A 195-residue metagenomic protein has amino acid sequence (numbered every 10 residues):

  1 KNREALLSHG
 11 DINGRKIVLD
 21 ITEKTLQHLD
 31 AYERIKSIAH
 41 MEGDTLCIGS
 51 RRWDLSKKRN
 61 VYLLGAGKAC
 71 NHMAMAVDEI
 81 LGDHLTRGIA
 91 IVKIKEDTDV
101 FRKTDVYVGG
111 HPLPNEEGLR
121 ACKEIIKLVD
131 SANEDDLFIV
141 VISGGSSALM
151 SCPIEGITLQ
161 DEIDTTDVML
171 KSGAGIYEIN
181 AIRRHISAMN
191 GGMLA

Functional and structural regions predicted by a protein language model:
K1-A195: N-terminal loops that bind phosphate or other acidic moieties and the adjacent beta-alpha structural core
